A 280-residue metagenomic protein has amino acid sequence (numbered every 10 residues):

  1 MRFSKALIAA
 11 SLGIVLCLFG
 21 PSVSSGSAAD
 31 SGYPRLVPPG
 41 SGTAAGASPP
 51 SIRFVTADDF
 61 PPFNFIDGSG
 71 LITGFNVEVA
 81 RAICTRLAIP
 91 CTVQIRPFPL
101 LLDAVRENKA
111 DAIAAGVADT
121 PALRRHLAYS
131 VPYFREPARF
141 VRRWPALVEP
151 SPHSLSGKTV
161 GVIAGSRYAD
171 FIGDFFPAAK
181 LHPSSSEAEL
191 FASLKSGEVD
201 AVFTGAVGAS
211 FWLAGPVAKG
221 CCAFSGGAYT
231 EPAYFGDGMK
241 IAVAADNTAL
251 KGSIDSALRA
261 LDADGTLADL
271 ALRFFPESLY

Functional and structural regions predicted by a protein language model:
M1-S11: Bacterial N-terminal signal peptides that target proteins for export
A9-F19: Bacterial N-terminal signal peptides
V15, G26-Y280: Proline/Glycine/Serine-rich low-complexity intrinsically disordered segments that serve as flexible stalks/linkers
P21-S24: Membrane-interface motif at the C-terminal end of an N-terminal transmembrane signal
